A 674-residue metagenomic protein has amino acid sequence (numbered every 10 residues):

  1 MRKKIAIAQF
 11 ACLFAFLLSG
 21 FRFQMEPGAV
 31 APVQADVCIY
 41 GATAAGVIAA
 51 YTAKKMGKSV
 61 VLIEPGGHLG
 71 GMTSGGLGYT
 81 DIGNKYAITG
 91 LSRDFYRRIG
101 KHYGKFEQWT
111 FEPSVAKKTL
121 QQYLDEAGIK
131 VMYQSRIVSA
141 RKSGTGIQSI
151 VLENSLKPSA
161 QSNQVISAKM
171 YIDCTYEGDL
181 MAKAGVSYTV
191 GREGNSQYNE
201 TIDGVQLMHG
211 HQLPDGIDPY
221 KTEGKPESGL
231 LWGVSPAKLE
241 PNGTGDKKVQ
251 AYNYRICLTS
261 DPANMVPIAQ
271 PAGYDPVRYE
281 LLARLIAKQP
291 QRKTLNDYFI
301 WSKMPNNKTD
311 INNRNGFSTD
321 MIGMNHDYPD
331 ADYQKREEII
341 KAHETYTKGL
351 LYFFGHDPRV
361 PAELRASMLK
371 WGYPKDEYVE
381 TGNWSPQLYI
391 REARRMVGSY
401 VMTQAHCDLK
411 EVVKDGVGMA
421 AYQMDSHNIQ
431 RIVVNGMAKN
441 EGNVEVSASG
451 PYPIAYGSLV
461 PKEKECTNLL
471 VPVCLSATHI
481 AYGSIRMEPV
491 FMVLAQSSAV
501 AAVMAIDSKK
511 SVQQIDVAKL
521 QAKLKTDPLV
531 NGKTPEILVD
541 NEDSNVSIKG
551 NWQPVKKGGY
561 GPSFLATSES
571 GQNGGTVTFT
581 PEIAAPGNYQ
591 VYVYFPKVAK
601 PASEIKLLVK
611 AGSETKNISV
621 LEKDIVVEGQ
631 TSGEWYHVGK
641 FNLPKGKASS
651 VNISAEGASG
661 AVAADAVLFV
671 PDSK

Functional and structural regions predicted by a protein language model:
M1-F10: Bacterial N-terminal signal peptides that target proteins for export
L13-P32: Bacterial Sec-dependent signal peptides at the C-terminal "C-region" and cleavage site
A31-T43: Beta1/beta-strand and adjacent pyrophosphate-binding region of the FAD-binding site in flavoprotein oxidoreductases
G46: N-terminal Rossmann-fold NAD(P) dinucleotide-binding loop
T52, K58-S59, E64-S143, T189 (+1 more regions): Conserved N-terminal/central alpha/beta ligand/cofactor-binding core
R141-V165: Conserved beta-strand-loop-beta-strand element in the redox core of flavoprotein oxidoreductases
L156-M170, C174-T526, V530: Flavin (FAD/FMN)-binding glycine-rich loop and adjacent Rossmann-like elements that form
P535-K674: Extracytoplasmic
